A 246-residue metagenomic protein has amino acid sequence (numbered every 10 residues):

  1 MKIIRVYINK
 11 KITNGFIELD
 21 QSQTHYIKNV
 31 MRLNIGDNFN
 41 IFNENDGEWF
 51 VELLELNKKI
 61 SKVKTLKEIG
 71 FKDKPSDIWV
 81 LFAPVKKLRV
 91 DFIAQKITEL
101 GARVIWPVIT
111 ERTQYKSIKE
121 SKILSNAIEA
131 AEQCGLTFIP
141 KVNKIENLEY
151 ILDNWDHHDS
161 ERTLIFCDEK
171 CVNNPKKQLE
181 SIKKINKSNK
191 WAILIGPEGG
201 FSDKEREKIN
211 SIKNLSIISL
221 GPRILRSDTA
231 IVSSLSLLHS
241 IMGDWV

Functional and structural regions predicted by a protein language model:
M1-G70: N-terminal positively charged helical leader segments and presequences
K11, E68, T110-T113, P222: Short, ordered loop/turn segments at secondary-structure junctions
I17-L19, P75-W79, K190-A192, S211-L220: Glycine/charged-rich beta-loop-alpha catalytic/anionic-binding loops adjacent to active sites
F71-I165: RNA substrate-binding interface of SAM-dependent RNA methyltransferases
I118, P175-Q178, S227-I231: Short, charged, surface-exposed secondary-structure boundary motifs
H158, L164-E207, N214-I218: Active-site/ligand-binding-proximal alpha/beta "capping" segment
D203-V246: Structured adenosyl-cofactor binding patch, chiefly the S-adenosyl-L-methionine
